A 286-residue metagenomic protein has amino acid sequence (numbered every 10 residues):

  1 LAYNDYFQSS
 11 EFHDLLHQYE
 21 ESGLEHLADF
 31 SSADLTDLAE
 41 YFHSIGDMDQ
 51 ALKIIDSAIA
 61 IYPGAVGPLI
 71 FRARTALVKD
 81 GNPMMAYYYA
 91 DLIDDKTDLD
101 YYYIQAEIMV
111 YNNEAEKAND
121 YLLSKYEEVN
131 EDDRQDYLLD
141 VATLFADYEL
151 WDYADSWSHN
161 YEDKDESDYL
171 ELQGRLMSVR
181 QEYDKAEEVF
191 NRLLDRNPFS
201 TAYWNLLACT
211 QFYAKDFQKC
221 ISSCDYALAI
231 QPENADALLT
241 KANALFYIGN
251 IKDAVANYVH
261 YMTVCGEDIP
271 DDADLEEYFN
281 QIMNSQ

Functional and structural regions predicted by a protein language model:
A33, G67, D100, R134-D136 (+4 more regions): Start-of-helix register in tetratricopeptide repeats
S44, V78-K79, Y111-N112, D147 (+4 more regions): Register position in tetratricopeptide repeats
M48, N82-P83, A115, W151 (+3 more regions): TPR-repeat structural position
A51, M85-A86, A118, A154 (+3 more regions): Single-residue signature of alpha-solenoid repeat helices
A58, D91-I93, K125, S158-Y161 (+3 more regions): Canonical positions in the second alpha-helix
I61, L92-K96, E128-N130, D163-K164 (+3 more regions): Structural marker of alpha-solenoid helical repeat scaffolds
